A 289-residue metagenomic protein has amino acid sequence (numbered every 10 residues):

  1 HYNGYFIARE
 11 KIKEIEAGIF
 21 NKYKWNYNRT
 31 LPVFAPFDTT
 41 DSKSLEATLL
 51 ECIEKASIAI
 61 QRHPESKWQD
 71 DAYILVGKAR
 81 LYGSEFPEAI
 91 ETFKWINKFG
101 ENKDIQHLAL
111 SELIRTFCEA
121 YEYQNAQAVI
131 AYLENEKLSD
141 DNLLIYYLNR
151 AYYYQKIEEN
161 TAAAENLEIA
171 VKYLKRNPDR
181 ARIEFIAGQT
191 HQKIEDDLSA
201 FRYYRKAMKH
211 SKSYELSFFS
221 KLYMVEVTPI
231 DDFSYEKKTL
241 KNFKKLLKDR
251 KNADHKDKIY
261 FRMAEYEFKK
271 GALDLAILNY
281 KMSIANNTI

Functional and structural regions predicted by a protein language model:
H1-I289: Acidic, polar-rich low-complexity tracts and alpha-helical solenoid repeat scaffolds
